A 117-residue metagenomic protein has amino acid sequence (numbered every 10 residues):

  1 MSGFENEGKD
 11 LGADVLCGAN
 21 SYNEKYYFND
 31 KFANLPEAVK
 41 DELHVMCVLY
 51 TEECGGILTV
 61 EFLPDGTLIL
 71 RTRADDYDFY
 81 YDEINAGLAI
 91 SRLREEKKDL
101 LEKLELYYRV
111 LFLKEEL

Functional and structural regions predicted by a protein language model:
S2-E53: Negatively charged, low-complexity tracts enriched in Asp/Glu with abundant Ser/Thr
F4, E96, E116-L117: Contiguous hydrophobic segments
F4, Y27-F28, F32, F62 (+2 more regions): Phenylalanine-focused residue identity feature
T51-Y108: Amphipathic protein-protein interaction modules
L106-R109, L113-E116: Charged/polar positions within long, soluble alpha-helices
